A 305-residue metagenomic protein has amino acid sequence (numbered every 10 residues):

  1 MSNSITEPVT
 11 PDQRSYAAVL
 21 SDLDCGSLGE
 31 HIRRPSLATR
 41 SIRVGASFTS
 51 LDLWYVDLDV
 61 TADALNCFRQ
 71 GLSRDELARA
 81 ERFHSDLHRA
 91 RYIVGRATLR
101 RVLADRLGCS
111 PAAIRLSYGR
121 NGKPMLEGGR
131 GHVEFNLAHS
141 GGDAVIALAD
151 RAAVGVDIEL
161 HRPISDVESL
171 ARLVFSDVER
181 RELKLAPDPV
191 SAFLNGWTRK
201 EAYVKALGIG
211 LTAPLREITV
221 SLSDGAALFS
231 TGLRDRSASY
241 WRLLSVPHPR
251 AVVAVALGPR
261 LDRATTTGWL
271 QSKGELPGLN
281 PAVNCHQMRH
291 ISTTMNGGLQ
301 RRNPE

Functional and structural regions predicted by a protein language model:
S2-E305: Core catalytic alpha/beta fold that binds nucleotide/phospho-ligands
